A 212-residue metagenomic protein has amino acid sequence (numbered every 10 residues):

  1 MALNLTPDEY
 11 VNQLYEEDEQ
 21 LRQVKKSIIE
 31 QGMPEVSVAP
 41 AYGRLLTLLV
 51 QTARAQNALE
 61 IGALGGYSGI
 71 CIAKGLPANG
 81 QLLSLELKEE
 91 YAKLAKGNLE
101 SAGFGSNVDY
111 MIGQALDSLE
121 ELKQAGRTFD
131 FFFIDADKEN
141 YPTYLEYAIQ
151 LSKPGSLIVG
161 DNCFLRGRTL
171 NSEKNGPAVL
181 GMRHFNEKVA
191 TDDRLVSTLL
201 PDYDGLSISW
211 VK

Functional and structural regions predicted by a protein language model:
M1-F131, K138-V159, C163-K212: A short alpha-helical cap/connector motif
